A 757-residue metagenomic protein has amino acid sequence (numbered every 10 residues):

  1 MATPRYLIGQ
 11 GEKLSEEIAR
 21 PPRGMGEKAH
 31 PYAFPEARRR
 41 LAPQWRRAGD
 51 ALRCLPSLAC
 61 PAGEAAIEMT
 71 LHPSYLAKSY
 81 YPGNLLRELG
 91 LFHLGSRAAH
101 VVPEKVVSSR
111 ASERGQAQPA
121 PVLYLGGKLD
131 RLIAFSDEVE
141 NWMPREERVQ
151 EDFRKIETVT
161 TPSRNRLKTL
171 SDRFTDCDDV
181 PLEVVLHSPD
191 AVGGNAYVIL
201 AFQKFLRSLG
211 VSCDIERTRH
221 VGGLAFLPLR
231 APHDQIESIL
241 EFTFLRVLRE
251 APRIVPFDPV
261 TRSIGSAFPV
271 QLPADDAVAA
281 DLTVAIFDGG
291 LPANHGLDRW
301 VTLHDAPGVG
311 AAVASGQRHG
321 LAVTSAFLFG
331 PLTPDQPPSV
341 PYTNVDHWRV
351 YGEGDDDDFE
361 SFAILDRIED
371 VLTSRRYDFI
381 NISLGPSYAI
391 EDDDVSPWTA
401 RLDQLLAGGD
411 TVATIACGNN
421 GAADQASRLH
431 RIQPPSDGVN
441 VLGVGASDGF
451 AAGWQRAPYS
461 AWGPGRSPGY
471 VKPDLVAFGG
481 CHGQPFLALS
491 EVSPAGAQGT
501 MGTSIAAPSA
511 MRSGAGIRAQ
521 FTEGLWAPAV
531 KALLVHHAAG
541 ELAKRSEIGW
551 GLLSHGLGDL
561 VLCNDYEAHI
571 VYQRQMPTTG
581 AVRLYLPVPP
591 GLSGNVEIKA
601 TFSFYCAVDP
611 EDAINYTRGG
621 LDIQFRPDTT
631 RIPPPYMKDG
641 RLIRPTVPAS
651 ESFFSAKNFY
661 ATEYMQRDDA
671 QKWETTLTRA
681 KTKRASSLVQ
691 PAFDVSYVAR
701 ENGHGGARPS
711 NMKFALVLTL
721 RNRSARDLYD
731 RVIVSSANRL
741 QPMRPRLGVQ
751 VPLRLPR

Functional and structural regions predicted by a protein language model:
A2-G63, I67, G90-V180, P189 (+1 more regions): Autoinhibitory propeptides
E64-P103, P181-L209, E597-D668: Extended low-complexity, serine/threonine- and proline-enriched intrinsically disordered segments
Y197, Y351-P434, Q498-M501, I505: Substrate-binding/access-modulating region of protease and related hydrolase catalytic domains
L272-D305, V309-E360, D410, D437-N440 (+3 more regions): Subtilisin-like serine protease catalytic core
T283-A306, S447-A507, G524: Catalytic-core environment of secreted peptidases
I505-F521: Short, small-residue alpha-helix embedded
T522-E597: C-terminal subdomain of the subtilisin-like protease fold in secreted/lumenal serine endopeptidases
N595-M637, V698-R757: Exposed low-complexity, polar/acidic, P/S/T/G-rich flexible segments that act as propeptides, protease-susceptible
